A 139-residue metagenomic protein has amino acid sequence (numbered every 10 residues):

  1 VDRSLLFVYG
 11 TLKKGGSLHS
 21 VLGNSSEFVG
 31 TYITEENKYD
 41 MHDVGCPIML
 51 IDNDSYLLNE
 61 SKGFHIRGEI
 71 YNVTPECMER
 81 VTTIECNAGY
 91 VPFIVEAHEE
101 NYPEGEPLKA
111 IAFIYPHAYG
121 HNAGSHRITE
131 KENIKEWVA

Functional and structural regions predicted by a protein language model:
V1-A139: Glycine-aromatic micro-motifs
